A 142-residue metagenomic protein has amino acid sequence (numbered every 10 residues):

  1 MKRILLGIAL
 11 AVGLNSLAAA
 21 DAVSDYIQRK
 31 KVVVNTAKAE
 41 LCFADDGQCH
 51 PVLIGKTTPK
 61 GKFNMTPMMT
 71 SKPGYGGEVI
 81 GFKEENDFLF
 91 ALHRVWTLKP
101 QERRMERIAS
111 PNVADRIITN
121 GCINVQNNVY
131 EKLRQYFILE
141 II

Functional and structural regions predicted by a protein language model:
I4-V12: Sec-dependent N-terminal signal peptides
G13-K62, I141-I142: Intrinsically disordered, low-complexity, Pro/Ser/Thr/Asn/Gly/Ala-rich spacer/linker segments adjacent to signal
K56-T66, Q101-R104: Short, surface-exposed linear segments at secondary-structure transitions and domain or protein termini
M69-I142: Exported/periplasmic cell-wall-interacting domains
